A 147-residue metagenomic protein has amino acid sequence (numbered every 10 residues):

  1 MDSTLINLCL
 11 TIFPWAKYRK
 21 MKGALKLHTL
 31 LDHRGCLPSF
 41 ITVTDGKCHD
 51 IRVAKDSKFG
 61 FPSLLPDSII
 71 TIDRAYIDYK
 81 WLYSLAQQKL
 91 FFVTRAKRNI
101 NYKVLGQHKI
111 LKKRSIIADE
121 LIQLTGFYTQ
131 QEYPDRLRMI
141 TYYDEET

Functional and structural regions predicted by a protein language model:
M1-T11, M21-T147: Single, function-defining residue in the core of a domain
P14-K17: Short, P/G- and charge-enriched loop/turn segments at secondary-structure junctions
